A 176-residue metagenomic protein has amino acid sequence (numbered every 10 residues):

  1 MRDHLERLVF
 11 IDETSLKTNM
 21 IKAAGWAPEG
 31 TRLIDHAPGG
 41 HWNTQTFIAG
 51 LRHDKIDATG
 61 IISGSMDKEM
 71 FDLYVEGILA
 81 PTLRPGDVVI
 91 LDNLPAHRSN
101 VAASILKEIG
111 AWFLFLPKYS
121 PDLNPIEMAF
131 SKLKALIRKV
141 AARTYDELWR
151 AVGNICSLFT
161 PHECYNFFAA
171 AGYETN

Functional and structural regions predicted by a protein language model:
M1-N176: Short functional hotspots at interaction and active-site rims
